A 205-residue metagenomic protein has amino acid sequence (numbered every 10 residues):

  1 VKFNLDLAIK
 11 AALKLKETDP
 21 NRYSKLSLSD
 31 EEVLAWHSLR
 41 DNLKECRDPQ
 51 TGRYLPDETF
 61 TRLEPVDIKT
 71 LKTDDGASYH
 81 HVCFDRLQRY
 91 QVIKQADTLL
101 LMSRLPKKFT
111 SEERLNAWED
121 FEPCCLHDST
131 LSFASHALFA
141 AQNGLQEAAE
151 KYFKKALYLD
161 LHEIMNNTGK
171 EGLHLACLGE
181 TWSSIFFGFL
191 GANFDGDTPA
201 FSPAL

Functional and structural regions predicted by a protein language model:
F3, A8, L173-A204: Catalytic cores of secreted or luminal carbohydrate-active enzymes
D6, K10-L13, K25-H174: Active-site core of glycosidic bond-cleaving carbohydrate-active enzymes
L15-T18: Extended amphipathic alpha-helical segments with heptad-repeat/coiled-coil character used for oligomerization, fusion
